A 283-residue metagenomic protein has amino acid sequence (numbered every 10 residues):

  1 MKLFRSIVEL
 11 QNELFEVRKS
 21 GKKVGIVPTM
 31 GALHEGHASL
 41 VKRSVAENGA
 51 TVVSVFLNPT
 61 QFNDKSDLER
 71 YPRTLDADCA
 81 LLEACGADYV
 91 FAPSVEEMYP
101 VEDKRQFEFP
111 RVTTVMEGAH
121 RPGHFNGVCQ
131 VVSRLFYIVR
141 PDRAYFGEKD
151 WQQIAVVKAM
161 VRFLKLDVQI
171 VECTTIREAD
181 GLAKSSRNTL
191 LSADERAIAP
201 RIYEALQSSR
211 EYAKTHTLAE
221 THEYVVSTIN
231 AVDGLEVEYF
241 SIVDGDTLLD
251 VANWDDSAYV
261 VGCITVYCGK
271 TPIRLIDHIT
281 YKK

Functional and structural regions predicted by a protein language model:
K2-G234, V243, T247, I279-T280: Nucleotidyltransferase catalytic core that binds NTPs
Y224-K283: Phosphate/ribose-recognition catalytic cores of enzymes acting on nucleotide-derived substrates
